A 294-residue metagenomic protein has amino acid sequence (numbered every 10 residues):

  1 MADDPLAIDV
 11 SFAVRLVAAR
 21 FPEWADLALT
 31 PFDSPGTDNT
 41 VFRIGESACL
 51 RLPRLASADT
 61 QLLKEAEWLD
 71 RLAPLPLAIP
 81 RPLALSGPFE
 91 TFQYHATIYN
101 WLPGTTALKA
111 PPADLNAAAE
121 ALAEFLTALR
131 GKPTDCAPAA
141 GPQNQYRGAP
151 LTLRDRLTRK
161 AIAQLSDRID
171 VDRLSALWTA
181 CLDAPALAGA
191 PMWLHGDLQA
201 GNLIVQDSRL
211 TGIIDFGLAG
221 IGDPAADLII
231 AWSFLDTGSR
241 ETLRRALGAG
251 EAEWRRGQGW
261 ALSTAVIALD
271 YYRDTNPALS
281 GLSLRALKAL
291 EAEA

Functional and structural regions predicted by a protein language model:
M1-E23: Juxta-kinase regulatory segment immediately upstream of eukaryotic protein kinase catalytic domains
M1-P5, D59, R159-Q164, E241-A249 (+1 more regions): ATP/Mg2+ or Mg2+-diphosphate-binding catalytic cores that bind nucleotide phosphates or diphosphates via glycine-rich
D3, D26-T152, R156, A163-S166 (+1 more regions): ATP-binding pocket architecture of kinase catalytic cores
V10-V14, A66, T237, E241: Short, surface-exposed alpha-helical segments at coil->helix boundaries
D59, P191-L194, Q199-G259: Active-site Asp-x-Gly
G141-P185, A246, A252-R256, G281-L284: Helical cap/lid subdomains and adjacent loops of hydrolase enzymes that gate the active-site channel and determine
Q258-I267: Hydrophobic alpha-helical segments that form the core of small-molecule binding pockets and/or dimer interfaces
